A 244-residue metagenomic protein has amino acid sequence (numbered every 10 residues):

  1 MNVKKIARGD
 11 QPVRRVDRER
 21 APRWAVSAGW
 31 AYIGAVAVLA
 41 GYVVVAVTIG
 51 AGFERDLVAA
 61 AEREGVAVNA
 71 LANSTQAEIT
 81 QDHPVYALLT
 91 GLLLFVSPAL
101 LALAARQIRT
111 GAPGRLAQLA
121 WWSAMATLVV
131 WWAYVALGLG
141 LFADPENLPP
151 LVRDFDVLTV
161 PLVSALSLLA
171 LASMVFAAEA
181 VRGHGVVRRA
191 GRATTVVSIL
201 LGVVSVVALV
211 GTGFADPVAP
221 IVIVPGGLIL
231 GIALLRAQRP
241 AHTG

Functional and structural regions predicted by a protein language model:
N2-G244: Hydrophobic, aromatic-enriched alpha-helical segments typical of multi-pass transmembrane helices
